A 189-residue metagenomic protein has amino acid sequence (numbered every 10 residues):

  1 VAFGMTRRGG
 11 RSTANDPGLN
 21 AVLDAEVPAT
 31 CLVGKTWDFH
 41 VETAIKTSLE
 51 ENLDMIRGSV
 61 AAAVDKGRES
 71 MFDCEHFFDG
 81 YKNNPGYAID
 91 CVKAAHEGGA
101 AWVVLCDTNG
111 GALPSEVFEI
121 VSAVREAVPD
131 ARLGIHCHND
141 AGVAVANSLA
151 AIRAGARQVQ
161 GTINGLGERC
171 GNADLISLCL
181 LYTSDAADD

Functional and structural regions predicted by a protein language model:
V1-G4, T30-L32, S70-C74, V103-L105 (+2 more regions): Hydrophobic faces of well-ordered beta-strands that scaffold small-molecule active sites in alpha/beta enzyme cores
V1-N15: Mid-domain alpha/beta scaffold segments of enzyme catalytic cores
G4-R8, G34-D38, H76-G80, D107-G111 (+2 more regions): Active-site-proximal loop/turn and secondary-structure-junction residues that shape catalytic pockets, frequently
N15-L32, T36-E42, E50, D54-S70 (+1 more regions): Alpha/beta enzyme core
V117, C170-S177: Histidine/acidic-residue-rich catalytic or RNA/ligand-binding cores of hydrolases and nuclease-related proteins
V143-A154: Catalytic cores of alpha/beta
A156-G171: Glycine-rich phosphate-binding active-site loops on the catalytic face of alpha/beta enzymes
Y182-A187: Conserved small/polar residues in nucleotide/adenosyl-binding loops
